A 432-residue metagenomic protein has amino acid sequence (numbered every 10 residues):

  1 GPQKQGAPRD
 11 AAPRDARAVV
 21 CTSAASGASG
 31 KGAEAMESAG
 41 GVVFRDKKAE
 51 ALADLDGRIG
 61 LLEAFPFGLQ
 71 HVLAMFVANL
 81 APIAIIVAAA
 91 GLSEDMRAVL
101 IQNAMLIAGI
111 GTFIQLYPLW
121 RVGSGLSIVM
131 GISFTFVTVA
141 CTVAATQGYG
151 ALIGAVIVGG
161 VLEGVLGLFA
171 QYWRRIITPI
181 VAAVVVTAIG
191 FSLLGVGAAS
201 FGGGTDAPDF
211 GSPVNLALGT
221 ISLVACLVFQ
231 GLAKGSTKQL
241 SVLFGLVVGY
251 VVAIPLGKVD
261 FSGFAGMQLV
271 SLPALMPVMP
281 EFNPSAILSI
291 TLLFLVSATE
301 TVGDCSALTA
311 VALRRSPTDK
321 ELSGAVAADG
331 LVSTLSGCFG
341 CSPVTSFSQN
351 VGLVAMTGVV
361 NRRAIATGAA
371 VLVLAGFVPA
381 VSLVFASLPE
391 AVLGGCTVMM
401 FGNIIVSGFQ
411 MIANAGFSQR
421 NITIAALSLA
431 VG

Functional and structural regions predicted by a protein language model:
K4, R9, A16-F67, F261-A274 (+2 more regions): Intrinsically disordered, low-complexity non-transmembrane regions of multi-pass membrane transporters
E37-S127, T135-V143: N-terminal signal-anchor module of multipass membrane proteins
A49-R58, A225-V228, V242-L292: Hydrophobic transmembrane alpha-helices of multi-pass solute/ion transporters
L61-L62, V87-G123, T291-R362: Membrane-embedded helical hairpins/re-entrant loop segments and their flanking transmembrane helices within multi-pass
L62-M75, G211-L223, L240-S241, L256 (+2 more regions): Hydrophobic, membrane-embedded alpha-helices of multi-pass small-molecule transporters
N79-I83, V87, S222-L232, L240-L243 (+4 more regions): Juxtamembrane interface elements at the cytosolic ends of transmembrane helices in multi-pass membrane proteins
V99-L100, R121-F134, R175-V184, T237-L243 (+4 more regions): Short, non-helical or kinked segments that cap or interrupt transmembrane helices
V143-S262, A369-G432: Membrane-embedded alpha-helical modules
